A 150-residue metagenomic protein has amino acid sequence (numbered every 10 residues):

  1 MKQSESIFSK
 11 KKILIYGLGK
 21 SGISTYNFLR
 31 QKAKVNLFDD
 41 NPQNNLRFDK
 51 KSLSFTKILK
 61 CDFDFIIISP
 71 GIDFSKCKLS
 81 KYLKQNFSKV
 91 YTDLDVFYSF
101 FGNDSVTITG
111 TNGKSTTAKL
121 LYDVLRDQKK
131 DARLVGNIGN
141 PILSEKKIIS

Functional and structural regions predicted by a protein language model:
M1-K10, F55-K57, V96-S99: A short, basic/flexible loop-to-alpha-helix module at the beginning of a structural domain
K10, N44-L46, S150: A glycine-biased structural micro-motif
K11-T25: Glycine-rich adenosine-cofactor-binding loop
K12, N27-R30, L59-F63, P70 (+1 more regions): Phosphate-binding loop of NTP-binding sites
Y16, F38-D39, V135: The conserved SAM/SAH-binding core of class I Rossmann-like methyltransferase domains, concentrating on the hydrophobic
G19, N41, I138: Residues in the short beta-alpha loop(s) of Rossmann-like NAD(P)-binding domains
K32-R47: NAD(P)-binding Rossmann-fold cofactor-contacting core
D49-D62: Short acidic low-complexity segments
